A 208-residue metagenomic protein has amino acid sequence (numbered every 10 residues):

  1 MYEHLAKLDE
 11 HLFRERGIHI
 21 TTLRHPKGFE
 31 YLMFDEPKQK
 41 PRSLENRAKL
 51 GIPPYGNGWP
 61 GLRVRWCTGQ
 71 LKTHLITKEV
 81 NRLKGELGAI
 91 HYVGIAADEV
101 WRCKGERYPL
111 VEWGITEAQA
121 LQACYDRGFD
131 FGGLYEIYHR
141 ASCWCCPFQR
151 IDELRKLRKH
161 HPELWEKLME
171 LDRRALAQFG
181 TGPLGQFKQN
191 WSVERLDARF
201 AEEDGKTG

Functional and structural regions predicted by a protein language model:
M1-G208: Nucleotide-activated chemistry modules centered on ATP-dependent adenylation/adenylyltransferase
